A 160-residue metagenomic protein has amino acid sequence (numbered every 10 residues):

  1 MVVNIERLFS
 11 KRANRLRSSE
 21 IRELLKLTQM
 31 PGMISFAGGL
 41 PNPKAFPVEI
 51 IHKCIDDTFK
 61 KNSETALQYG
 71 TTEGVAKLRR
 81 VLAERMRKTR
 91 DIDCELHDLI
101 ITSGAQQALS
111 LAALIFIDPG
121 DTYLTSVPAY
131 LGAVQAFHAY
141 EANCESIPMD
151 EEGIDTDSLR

Functional and structural regions predicted by a protein language model:
V2-R12: Generic N-terminal amphipathic, Lys/Arg-enriched alpha-helix
N14-G104: N-terminal small-domain helix-loop-helix segment of the aminotransferase-like
R17-I21, A105, L109, Y130 (+1 more regions): Amphipathic coiled-coil/heptad-repeat helices and related helical stalk/stem segments that mediate oligomerization
A76, L96-Y123: Conserved beta-loop-alpha segment that forms the PLP phosphate-binding cup at the N-terminus of a helix
R80, S110, L131-Q135: Alpha-helical elements of the RecA-like P-loop NTPase motor core of helicases
I117-R160: PLP-dependent aminotransferase-like
